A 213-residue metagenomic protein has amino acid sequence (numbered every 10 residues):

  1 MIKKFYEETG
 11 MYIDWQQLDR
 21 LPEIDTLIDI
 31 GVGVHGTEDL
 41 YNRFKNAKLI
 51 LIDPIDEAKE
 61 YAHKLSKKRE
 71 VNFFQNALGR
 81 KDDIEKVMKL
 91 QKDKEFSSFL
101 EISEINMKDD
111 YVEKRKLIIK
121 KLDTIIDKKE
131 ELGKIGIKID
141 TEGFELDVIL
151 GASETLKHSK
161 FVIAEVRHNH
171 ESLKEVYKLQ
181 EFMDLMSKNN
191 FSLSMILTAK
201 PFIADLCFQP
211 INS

Functional and structural regions predicted by a protein language model:
M1-S213: Phosphate/nucleotide-binding beta-alpha loop and adjacent structural elements of enzyme active sites
